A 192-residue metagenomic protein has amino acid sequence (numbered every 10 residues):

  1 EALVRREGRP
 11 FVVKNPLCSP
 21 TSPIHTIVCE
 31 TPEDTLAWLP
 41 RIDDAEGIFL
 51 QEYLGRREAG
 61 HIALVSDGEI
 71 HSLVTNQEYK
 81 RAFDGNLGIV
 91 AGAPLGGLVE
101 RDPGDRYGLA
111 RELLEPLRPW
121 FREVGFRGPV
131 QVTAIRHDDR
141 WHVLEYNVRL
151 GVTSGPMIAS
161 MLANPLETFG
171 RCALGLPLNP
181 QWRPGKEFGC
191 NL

Functional and structural regions predicted by a protein language model:
E1-T26: A conserved helix-loop-beta module that forms one wall/lid of the active-site cleft in ATP-utilizing catalytic domains
R9, E46, F188: Short coil/turn segments at beta-strand junctions that form active-site/ligand-binding loops
C18-T21, H137, N191: Short, active-site-adjacent cap segments at secondary-structure transitions
I24-T153, M157: Internal nucleotide-binding/catalytic subdomain
L39, L162-L176: Short, conserved active-site entrance elements at the starts or edges of catalytic domains
T153, M157-M161, W182-R183: A short glycine-/small-residue-rich loop at the edge of a beta-strand within enzyme catalytic domains
G170-L192: A glycine-rich beta-turn/hairpin centered on an aromatic-Pro dipeptide
